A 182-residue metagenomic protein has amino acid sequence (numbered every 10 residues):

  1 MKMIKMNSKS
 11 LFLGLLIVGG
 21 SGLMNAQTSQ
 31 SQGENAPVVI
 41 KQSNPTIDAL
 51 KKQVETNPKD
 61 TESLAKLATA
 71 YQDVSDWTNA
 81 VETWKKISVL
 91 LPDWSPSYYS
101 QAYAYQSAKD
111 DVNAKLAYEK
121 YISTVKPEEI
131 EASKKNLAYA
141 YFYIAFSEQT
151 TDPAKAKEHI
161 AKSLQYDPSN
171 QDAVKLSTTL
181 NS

Functional and structural regions predicted by a protein language model:
L23-E62, K66: N-terminal leader/linker segments that initiate helical-solenoid repeat arrays
K51-N57, S123-K135: Flexible helix-coil transition and linker loops at the boundaries of alpha-helical arrays
K66, S100, K134-N136, Y143 (+1 more regions): Canonical tetratricopeptide repeat
V74, A108, T150-T151: Structural motif corresponding to the intra-repeat A-B loop/turn of tetratricopeptide repeats
